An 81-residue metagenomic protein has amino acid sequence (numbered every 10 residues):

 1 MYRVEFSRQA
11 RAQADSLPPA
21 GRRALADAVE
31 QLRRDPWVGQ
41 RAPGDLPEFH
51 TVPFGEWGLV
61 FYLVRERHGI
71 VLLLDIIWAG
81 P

Functional and structural regions predicted by a protein language model:
M1-V4, A12-S16, R22-A26, V52-P81: Enriched for short, Lys/Arg-rich terminal
S7: Residue-level signal for threonine
A10-Q13, P47: Residue-level detector of alpha-helix boundaries and kinks
E30-F54: A short, surface-exposed loop/turn module that caps and links secondary-structure elements
